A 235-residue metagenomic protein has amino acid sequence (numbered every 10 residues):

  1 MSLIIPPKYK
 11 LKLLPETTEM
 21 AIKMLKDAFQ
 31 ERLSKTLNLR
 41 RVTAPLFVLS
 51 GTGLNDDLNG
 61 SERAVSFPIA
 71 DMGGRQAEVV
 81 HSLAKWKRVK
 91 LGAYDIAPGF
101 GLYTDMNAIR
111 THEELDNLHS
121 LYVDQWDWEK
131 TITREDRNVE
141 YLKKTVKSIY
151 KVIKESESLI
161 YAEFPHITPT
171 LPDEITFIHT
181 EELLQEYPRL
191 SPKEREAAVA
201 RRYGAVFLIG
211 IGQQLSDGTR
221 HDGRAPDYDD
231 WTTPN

Functional and structural regions predicted by a protein language model:
S2-N235: Structured aminoacyl-transfer and RNA-binding surfaces used for tRNA recognition/handling in the translation apparatus
